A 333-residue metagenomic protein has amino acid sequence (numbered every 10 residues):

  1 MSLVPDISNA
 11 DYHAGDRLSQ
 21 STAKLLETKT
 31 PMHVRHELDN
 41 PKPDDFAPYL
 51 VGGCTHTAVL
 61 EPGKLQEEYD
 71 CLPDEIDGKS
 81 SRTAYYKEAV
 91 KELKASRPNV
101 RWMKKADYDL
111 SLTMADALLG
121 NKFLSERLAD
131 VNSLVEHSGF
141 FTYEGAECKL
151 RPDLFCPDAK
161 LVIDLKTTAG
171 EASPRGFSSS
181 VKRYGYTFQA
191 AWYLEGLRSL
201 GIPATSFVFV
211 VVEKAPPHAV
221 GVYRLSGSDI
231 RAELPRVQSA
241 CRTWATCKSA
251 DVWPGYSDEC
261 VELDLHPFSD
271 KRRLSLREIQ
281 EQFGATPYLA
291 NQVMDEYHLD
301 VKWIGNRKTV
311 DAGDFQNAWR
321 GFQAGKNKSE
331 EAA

Functional and structural regions predicted by a protein language model:
M1-L150: Metal-dependent nuclease catalytic cores that hydrolyze phosphodiester bonds in DNA/RNA, characterized by
P152-S179: Conserved catalytic cores of phosphodiester-cleaving nucleases, focusing on short active-site segments
E171-Y184, S226, H298: Short helix/strand-bridging catalytic loops that position acidic/His residues to coordinate divalent metals and engage
K182, W192-K271: Metal-dependent nuclease catalytic regions and adjoining charged, substrate-binding loops involved in nucleic-acid end
L274-R277, N291: Residues within the helices of the helix-turn-helix
Q280: The alpha-helix within a helix-turn-helix
F283-T309: Major-groove DNA-recognition helix of helix-turn-helix-type DNA-binding domains
G313-A333: A short, Lys/Arg-enriched interface patch at domain edges and termini
